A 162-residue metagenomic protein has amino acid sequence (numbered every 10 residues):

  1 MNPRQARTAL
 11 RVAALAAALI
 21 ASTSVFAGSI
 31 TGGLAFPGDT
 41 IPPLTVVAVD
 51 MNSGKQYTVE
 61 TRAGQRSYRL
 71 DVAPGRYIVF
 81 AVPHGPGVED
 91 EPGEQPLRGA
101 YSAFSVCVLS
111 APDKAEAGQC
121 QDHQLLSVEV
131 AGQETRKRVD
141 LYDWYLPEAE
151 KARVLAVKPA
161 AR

Functional and structural regions predicted by a protein language model:
N2-A13: Bacterial N-terminal signal peptides that target proteins for export
A6, A21, Q56-V59: A detector of low-complexity, intrinsically disordered, Ser/Thr/Gly/Pro/Ala-rich segments
V12-T23: Bacterial N-terminal signal peptides
F26-R162: Long luminal/extracellular ectodomains of secretory-pathway precursor proteins
